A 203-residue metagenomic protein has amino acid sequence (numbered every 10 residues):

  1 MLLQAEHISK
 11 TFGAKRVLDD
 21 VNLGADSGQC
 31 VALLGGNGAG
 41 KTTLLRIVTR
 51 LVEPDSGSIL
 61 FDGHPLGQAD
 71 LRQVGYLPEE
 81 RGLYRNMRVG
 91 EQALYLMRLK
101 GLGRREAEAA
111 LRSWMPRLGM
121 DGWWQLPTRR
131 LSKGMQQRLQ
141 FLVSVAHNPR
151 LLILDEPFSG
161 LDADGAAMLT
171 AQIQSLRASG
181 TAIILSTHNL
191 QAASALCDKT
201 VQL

Functional and structural regions predicted by a protein language model:
L34-G36: The feature captures the beta-strand-to-loop junction immediately N-terminal to the Walker
T49: Helix-to-loop junction immediately C-terminal to a conserved catalytic motif
G57-D70: Conserved ABC transporter NBD signature motif
L94, R98, E106-W123: Conserved ABC ATPase "signature" region
L152-D155: Catalytic Walker B motif of ABC-type/P-loop ATPase nucleotide-binding domains
A163-G165: Helix N-cap at the start of a conserved alpha-helix in ABC-type nucleotide-binding domains
